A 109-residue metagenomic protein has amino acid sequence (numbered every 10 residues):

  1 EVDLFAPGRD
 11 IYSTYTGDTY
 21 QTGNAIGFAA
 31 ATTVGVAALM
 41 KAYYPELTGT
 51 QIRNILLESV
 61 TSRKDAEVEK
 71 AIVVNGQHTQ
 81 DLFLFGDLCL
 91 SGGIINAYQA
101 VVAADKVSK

Functional and structural regions predicted by a protein language model:
E1-A42, E46: Extracellular S/T/G-rich loop segment that most often corresponds to the catalytic His/Ser-adjacent loop
A42-K109: C-terminal subdomain of the subtilisin-like protease fold in secreted/lumenal serine endopeptidases
